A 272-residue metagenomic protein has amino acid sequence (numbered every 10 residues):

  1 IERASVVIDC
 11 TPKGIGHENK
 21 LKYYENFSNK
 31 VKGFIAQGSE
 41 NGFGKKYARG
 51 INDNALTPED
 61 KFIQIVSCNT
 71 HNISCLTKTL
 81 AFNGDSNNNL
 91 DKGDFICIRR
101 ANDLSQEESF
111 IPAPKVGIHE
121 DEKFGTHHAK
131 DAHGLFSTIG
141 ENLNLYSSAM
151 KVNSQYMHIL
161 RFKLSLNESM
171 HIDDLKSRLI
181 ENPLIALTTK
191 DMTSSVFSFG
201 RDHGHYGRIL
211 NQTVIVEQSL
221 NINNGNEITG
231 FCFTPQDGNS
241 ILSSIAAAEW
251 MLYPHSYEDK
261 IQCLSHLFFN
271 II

Functional and structural regions predicted by a protein language model:
I1-S105, W250-I271: N-terminal Rossmann-like NAD(P) cofactor-binding subdomain of oxidoreductases, focused on the glycine-rich
G14, H71-S74, E122-T126, Y156-M157 (+2 more regions): Electropositive phosphate-/nucleotide-binding environments in soluble metabolic enzymes
D53, T57, T79, H158 (+3 more regions): A generic structural micro-environment signature that highlights single residues at secondary-structure boundaries
I63-H71, H119, T234-G238: Short, conserved micro-motifs enriched in small and acidic residues
S74-A81, A129-H133, D173-K176, I180 (+1 more regions): Predominant activation on well-ordered alpha-helical scaffold segments within soluble catalytic domains
N89-C232: C-terminal substrate-binding/catalytic lobe of Rossmann-fold NAD(P)-dependent oxidoreductases
G207-I272: NAD(P)-dependent Rossmann-like dehydrogenase/reductase catalytic/cofactor-binding core
